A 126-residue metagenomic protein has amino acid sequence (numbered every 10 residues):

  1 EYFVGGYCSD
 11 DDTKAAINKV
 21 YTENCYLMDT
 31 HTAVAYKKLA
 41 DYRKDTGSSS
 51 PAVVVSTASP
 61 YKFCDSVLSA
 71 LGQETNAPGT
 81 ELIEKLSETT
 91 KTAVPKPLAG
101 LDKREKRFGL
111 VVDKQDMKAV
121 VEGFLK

Functional and structural regions predicted by a protein language model:
E1-K126: PLP-dependent amino-acid enzyme catalytic core
